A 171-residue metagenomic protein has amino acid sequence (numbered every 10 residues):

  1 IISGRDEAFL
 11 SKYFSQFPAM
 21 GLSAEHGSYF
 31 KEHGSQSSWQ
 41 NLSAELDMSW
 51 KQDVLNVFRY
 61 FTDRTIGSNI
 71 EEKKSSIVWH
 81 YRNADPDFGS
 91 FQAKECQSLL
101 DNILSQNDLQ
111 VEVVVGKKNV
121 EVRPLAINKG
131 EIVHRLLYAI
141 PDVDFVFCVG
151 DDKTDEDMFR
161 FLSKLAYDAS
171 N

Functional and structural regions predicted by a protein language model:
I1-K73: Active-site phosphate-binding/coordination module
R64-V149, K153-N171: Conserved acidic, metal-coordinating active-site core of Asp-based, Mg2+-dependent phosphoryl-transfer enzymes
